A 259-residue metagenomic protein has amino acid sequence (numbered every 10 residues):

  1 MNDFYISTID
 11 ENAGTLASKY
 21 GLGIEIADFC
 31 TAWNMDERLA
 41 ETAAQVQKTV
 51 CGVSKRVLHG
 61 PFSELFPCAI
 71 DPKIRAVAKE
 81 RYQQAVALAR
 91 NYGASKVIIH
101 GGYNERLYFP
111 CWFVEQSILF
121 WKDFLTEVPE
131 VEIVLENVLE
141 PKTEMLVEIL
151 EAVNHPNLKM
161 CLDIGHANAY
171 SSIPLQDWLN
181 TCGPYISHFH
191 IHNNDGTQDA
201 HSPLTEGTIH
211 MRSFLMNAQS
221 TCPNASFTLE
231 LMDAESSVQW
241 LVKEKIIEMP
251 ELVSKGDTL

Functional and structural regions predicted by a protein language model:
M1-Q84, S254-L259: N-terminal pre-domain/capping segments
N2, T15-A17, Q84-A87, S95 (+3 more regions): Histidine-acidic metal/acid-base catalytic patches
N2-T8, L22-I26, R56-G60, V97-I99 (+4 more regions): Hydrophobic faces of well-ordered beta-strands that scaffold small-molecule active sites in alpha/beta enzyme cores
S7-T15, F29-T42, F66-A69, E105-F109 (+4 more regions): Acidic-and-aromatic substrate-binding clefts and catalytic sites of carbohydrate-active enzymes
T8-I9, I26, W112-N137, E230 (+1 more regions): Catalytic cores of phosphodiester-bond-cleaving enzymes
L39-Q45, A78, Y82, E115-K122 (+2 more regions): Well-ordered, non-membrane alpha-helical segments in soluble/globular domains
Q45-S63, S117-E130, M211-M216: Alpha-helix-loop-beta-strand connector modules within alpha/beta enzyme cores
C68-K159: Active-site acidic/histidine proton-transfer and metal-coordination neighborhood in alpha/beta enzyme cores
